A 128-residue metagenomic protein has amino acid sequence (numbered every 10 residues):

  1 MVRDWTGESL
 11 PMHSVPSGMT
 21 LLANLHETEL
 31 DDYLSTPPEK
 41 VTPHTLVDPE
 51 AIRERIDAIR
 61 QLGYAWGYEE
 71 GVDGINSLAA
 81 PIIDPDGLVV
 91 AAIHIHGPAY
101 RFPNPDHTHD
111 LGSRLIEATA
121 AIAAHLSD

Functional and structural regions predicted by a protein language model:
M1-T36: Amphipathic alpha-helical effector-binding/dimerization core of metabolite-sensing transcriptional regulators
T20-L22, N76, A92-H94: Residues embedded in well-ordered beta-strands
L34-A79, E117-A120, H125: Short, basic/aromatic recognition patches
L62, A91-D128: Juxtadomain coupling helices with adjacent low-complexity linkers
I82-P85: Sensor-regulatory modules in signal-transduction proteins
